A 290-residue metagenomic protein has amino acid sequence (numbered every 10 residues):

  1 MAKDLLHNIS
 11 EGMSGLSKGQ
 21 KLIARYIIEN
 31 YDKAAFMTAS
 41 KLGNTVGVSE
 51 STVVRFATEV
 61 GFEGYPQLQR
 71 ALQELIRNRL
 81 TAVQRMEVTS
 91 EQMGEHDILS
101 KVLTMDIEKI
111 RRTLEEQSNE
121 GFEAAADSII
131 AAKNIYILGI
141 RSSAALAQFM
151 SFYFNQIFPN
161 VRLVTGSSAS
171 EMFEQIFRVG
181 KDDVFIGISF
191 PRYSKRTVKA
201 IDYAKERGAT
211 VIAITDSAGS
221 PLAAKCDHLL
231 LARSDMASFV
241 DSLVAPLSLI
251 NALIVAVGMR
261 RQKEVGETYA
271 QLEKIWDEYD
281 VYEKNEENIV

Functional and structural regions predicted by a protein language model:
M1-E11, N285-V290: Short, Lys/Arg-enriched, disordered terminal segments
A2-L6, G15-K18, L22, D32-F36 (+3 more regions): HTH-adjacent hinge/linker in prokaryotic transcriptional regulators
E120-A132: Glycine-rich phosphate/diphosphate-binding loops that line cofactor/substrate pockets in enzymes
I130-S248, A252-R261: Glycine-rich phosphate-binding loops that contact phosphosugars or nucleotide phosphates
K263-V290: A short, charged, Gly/Pro-tolerant segment at domain boundaries
